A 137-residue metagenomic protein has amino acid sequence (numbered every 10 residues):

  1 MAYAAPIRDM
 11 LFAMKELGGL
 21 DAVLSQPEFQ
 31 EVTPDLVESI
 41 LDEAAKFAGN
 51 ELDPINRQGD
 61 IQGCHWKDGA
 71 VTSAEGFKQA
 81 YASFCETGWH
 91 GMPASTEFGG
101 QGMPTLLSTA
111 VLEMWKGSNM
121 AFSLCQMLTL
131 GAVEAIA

Functional and structural regions predicted by a protein language model:
M1-L124: Amphipathic, small/basic residue-rich leader segments at the start of a protein or domain
L124-A137: N-terminal glycine-rich flavin-associated loop
